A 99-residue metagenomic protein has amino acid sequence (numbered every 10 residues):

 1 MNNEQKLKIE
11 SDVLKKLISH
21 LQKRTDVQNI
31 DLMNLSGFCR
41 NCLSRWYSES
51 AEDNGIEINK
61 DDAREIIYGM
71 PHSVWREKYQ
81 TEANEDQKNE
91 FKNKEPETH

Functional and structural regions predicted by a protein language model:
M1-H99: Domain-level signature for proteins that mediate thiol-based redox and metal-cofactor handling
